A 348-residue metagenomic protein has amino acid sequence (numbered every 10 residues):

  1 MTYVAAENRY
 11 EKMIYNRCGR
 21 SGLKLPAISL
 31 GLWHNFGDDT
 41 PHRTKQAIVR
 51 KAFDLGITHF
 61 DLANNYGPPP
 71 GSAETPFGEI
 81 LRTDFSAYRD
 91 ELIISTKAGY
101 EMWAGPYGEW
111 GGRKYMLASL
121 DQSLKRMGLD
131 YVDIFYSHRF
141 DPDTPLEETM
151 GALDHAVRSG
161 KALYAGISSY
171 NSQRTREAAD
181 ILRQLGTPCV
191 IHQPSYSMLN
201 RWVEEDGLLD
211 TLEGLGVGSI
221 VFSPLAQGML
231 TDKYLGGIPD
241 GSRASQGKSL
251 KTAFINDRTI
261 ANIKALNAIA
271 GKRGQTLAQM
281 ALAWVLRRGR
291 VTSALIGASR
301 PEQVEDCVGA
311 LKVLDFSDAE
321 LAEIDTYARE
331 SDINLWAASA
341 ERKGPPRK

Functional and structural regions predicted by a protein language model:
M1-L92, R158: N-terminal binding-site loop/beta-alpha segment at the start of enzyme catalytic domains that lines or forms
Y3-E7, K12, D141-A328, K343-K348: Beta/alpha (TIM)-barrel catalytic core signal, keyed to glycine-rich beta->alpha loops juxtaposed to Asp/Glu that bind
G19-G37, S95-G108, Y131, Y136: N-terminal small/glycine-rich loop or linker at the start of catalytic domains across soluble metabolic enzymes
P26-A27, D61, A87-L92, D130-I134 (+3 more regions): Short acidic capping loops at alpha-helix termini that bridge into adjacent secondary structure
L30, L62, T96, I134-S137 (+4 more regions): Conserved beta-strand positions
D39-F53, G111-M127, T175-A179: Short, acidic/polar
T40-T44, S72, P76, Y107-Y115 (+2 more regions): Alpha-helix N-cap and loop-to-helix initiation/capping positions
L124-T144: Active-site groove signature of glycoside hydrolases
